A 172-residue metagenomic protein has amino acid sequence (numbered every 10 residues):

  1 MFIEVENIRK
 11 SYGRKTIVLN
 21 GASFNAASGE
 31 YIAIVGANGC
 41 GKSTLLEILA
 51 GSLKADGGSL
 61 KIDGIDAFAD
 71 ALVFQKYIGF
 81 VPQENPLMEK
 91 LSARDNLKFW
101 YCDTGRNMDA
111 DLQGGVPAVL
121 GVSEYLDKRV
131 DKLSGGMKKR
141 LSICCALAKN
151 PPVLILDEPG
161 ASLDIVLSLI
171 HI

Functional and structural regions predicted by a protein language model:
M1-V5, R9-S28, A33, A71: A short, flexible loop at the N-terminus of ABC-type nucleotide-binding domains that lies
V35-A37: The feature captures the beta-strand-to-loop junction immediately N-terminal to the Walker
A50: Helix-to-loop junction immediately C-terminal to a conserved catalytic motif
G58-A69, V73-F74: Conserved ABC transporter NBD signature motif
K98, M108-Y125: Conserved ABC ATPase "signature" region
L154-E158: Catalytic Walker B motif of ABC-type/P-loop ATPase nucleotide-binding domains
I170-I172: Conserved small/polar residues in nucleotide/adenosyl-binding loops
